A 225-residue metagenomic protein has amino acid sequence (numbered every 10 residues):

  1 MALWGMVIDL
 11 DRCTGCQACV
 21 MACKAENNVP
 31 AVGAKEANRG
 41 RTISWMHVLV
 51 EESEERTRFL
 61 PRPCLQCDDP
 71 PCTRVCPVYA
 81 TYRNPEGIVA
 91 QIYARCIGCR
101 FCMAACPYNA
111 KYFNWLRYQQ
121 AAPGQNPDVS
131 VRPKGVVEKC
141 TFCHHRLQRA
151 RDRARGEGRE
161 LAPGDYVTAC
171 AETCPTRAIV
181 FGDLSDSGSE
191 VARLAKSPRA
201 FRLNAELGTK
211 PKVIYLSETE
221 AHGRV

Functional and structural regions predicted by a protein language model:
M1-V225: Non-ligating segments of multi-cofactor redox enzymes
